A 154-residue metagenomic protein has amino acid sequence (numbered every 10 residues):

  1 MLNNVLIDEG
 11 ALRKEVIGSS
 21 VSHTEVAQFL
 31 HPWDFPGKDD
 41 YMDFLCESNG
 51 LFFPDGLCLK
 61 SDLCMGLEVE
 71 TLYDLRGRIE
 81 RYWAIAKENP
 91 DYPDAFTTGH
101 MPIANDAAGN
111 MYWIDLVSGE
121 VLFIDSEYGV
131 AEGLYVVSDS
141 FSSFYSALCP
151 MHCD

Functional and structural regions predicted by a protein language model:
M1, C153-D154: C-terminal end-of-chain micro-motif
M1-A108: A surface-exposed partner-binding patch
E70, V137-S138: N-terminal non-cleavable signal-anchor helices
T98, L116-E120: Short, solvent-exposed coil/turn segments at beta-strand boundaries
N110-D115: Short, surface-exposed beta-strand/loop micro-motifs that present aromatic residues
G119-G129: Intrinsically disordered, low-complexity regulatory segments enriched in Ser/Thr/Pro and charged residues
V130-Y135, F141-C153: Glycine-rich, aromatic-bearing surface loops/beta-hairpins
